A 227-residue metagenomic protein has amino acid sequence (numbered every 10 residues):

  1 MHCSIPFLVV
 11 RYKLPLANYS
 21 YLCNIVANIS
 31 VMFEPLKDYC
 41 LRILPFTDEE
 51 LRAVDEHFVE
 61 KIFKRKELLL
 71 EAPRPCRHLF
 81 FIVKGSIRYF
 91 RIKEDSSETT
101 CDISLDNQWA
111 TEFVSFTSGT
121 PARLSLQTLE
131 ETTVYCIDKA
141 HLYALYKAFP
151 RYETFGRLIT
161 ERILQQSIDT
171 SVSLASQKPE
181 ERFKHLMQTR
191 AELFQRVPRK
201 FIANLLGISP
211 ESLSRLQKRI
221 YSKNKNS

Functional and structural regions predicted by a protein language model:
M1-V31: N-terminal amphipathic/basic-hydrophobic helices that include classical n-h-c signal peptides and signal-anchor
Y19-V59, S115: Cyclic nucleotide-binding regulatory module and flanking cytosolic helices
Y21-I25, Q177-S227: Phosphate-/nucleic-acid-contacting segments
R42, E67-L129: Cyclic nucleotide-binding regulatory domains
K61, F80, D102, Q127 (+3 more regions): Residues that recognize and position ribonucleotide moieties
F90, E112-F113, A144-L145, L186 (+1 more regions): Residues that scaffold the ATP/ADP-binding catalytic core of kinase and kinase-like folds
A122, H141-K178, R182: A small-molecule sensor/coupling module
